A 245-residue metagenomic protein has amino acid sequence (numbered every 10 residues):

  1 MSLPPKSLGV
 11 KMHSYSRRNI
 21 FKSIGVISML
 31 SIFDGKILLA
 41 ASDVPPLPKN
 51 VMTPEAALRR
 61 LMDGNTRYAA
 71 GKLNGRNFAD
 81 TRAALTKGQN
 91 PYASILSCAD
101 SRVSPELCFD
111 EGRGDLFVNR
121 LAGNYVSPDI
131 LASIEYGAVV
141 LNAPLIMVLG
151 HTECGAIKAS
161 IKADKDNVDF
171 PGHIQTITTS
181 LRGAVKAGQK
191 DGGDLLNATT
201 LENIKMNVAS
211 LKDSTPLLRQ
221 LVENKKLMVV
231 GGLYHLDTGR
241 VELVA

Functional and structural regions predicted by a protein language model:
M1-Y15, V26: N-terminal secretory signal peptides
P4-L8, S104-F109, I130, L243: Short, glycine/acidic-enriched capping/hinge loops at junctions between secondary-structure elements
V10-F21, G35: Twin-arginine (Tat) signal peptide motif
F21-I27, F33, D43-N90, G114 (+2 more regions): Divalent-metal-activated hydrolytic enzyme cores
L96-C98, R120, M147-H151, V230-H235: Short beta-strand segments
A99-R102, E106-N124, D129: Active-site cofactor/substrate anionic-group-binding motifs, chiefly glycine- and Lys/Arg-rich phosphate-binding loops
P144: Short acidic/polar active-site loop segments enriched in Thr and Asp
